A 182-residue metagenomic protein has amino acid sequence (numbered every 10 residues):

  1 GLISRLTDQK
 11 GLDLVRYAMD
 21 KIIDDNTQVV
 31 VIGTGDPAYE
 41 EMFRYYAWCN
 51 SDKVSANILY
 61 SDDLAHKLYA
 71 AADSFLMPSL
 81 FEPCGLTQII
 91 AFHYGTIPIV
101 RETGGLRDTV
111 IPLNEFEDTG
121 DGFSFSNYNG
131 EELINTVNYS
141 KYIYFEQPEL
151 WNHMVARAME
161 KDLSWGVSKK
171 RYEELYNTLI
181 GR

Functional and structural regions predicted by a protein language model:
G1-Q9: Conserved donor-binding/catalytic core segment of Leloir-type glycosyltransferases
K10-L12, G85: Active-site helix-initiating loop/hinge in glycosyltransferases
L14-D25: Short hydrophobic signal-anchor/transmembrane segments that target glycosyltransferases and glycosylation machinery
N26-K67: Nucleotide-activated donor-binding/catalytic signature segment of Leloir-type glycosyltransferases, i.e., the conserved
D62, K67-E160: Catalytic binding pocket for nucleotide-activated donors in carbohydrate/polymer assembly enzymes
W165-R182: C-terminal alpha-helical cap of glycosyltransferases
